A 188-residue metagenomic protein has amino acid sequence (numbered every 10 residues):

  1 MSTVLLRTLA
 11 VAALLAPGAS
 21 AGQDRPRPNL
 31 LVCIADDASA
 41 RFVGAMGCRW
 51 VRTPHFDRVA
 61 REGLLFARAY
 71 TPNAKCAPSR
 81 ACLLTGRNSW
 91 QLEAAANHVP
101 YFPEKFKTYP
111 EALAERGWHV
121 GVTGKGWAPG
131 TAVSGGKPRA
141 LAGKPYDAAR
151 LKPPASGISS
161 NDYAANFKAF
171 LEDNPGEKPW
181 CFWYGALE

Functional and structural regions predicted by a protein language model:
M1-L9: Bacterial N-terminal signal peptides that target proteins for export
L9, A13, S20-E188: Formylglycine-dependent sulfatase
